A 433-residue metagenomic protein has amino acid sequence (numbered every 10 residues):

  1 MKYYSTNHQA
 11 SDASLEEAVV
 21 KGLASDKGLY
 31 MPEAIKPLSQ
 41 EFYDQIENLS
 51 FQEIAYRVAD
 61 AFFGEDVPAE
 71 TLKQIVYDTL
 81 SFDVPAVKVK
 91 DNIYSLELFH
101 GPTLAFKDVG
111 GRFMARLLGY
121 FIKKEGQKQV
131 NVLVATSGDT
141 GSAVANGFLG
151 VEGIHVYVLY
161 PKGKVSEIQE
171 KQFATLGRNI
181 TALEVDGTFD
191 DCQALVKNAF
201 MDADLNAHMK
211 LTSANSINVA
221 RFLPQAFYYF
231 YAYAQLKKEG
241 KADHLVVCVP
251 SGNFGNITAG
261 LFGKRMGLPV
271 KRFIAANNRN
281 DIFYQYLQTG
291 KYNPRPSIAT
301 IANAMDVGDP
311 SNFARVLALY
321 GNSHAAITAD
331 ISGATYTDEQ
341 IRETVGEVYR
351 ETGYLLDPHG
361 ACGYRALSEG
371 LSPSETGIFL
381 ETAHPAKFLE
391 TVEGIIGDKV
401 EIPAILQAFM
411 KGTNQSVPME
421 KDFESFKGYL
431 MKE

Functional and structural regions predicted by a protein language model:
M1-E433: PLP-dependent amino-acid enzyme catalytic core
